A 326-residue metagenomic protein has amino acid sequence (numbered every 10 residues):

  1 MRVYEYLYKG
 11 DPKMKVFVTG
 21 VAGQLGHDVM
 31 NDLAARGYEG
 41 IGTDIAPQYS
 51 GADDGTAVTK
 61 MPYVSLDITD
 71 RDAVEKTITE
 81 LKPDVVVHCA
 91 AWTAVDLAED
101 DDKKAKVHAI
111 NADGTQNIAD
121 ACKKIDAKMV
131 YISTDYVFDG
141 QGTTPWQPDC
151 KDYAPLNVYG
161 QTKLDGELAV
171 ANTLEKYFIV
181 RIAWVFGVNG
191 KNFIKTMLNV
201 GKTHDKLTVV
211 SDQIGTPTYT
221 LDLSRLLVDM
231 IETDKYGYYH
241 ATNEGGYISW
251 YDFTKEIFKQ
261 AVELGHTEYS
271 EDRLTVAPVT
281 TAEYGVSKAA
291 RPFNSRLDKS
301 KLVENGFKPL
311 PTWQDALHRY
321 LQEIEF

Functional and structural regions predicted by a protein language model:
V16-A34: N-terminal Rossmann NAD(P)H-binding glycine-rich loop of SDR-like oxidoreductase domains
A57-D70: Rossmann-fold cofactor-recognition segment
I68-I110: NAD(P)H-binding glycine-rich loop region in Rossmannoid oxidoreductase-like domains and their noncatalytic homologs
A105-G114, V137-V180, W184-V185: Catalytic helix-loop patch of NAD(P)-dependent Rossmann-fold dehydrogenases
L168-D229: NAD(P)-dependent short-chain dehydrogenase/reductase
V188, Q213-D222, T242-Q260, R319: Substrate-binding strand-loop-helix patch in Rossmann-like NAD(P)-dependent oxidoreductase/epimerase domains
T233-S287: Mid/C-terminal beta-alpha module of Rossmann-like enzyme folds, strongest in SDR-family dehydrogenases/epimerases
V303, P311-F326: Amphipathic terminal alpha-helices
